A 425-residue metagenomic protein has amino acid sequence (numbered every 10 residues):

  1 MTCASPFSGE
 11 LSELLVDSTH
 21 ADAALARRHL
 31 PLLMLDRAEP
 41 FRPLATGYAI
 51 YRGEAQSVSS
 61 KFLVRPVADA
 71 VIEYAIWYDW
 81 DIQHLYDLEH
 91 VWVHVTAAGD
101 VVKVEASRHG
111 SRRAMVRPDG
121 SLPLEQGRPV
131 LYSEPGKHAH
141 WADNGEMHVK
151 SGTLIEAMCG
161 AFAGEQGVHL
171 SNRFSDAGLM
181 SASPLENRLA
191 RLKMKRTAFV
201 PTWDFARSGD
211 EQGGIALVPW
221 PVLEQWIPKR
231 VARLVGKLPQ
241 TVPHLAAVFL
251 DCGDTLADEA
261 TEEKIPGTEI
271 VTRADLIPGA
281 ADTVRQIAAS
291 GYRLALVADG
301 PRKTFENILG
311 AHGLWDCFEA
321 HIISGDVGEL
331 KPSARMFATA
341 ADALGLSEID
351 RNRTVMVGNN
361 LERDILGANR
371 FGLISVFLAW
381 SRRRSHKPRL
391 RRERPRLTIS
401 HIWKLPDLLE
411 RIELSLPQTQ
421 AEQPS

Functional and structural regions predicted by a protein language model:
T2-V64, S181, E186-P221: The feature captures two recurrent sequence modes
L30-V104: Short N-terminal edge-element motif at the start of the domain
S60-L63, R117-G120, L309-G310, R384-P388: Intrinsically disordered, low-complexity boundary segments flanking structured domains
V67, L85-H90, A97-P239: Domain-length functional cores that host ligand/cofactor binding and catalytic or interaction surfaces in mature
V95-A97, D258, A379: Residue-level signal for short segments within beta-strands and strand-turn junctions of well-structured beta-sheet
V101, T255-A257: Hydrophobic "anchor" residues
H109, E263-I265: A short acidic/small-residue loop/turn micro-motif
Q240-C252, A260-T261, T268, T272-A288 (+1 more regions): Asp-based, Mg2+/Mn2+-dependent phosphohydrolase catalytic module
